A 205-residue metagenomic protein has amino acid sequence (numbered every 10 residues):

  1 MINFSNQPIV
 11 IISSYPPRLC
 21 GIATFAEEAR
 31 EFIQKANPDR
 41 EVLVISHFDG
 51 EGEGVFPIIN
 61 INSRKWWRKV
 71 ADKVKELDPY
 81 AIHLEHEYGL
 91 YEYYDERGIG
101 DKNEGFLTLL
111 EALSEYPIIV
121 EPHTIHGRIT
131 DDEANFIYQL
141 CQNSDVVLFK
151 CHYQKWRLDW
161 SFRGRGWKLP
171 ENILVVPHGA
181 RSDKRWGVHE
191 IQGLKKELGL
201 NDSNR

Functional and structural regions predicted by a protein language model:
M1-E51, V55-F56, L77, S114-Y116 (+1 more regions): N-terminal subdomain of nucleotide-sugar transferases
N6-I9, Y80-A81, N172, N201-R205: Charged active-site motifs of nucleotide-sugar-dependent glycosyltransferases
F32, Y153-Q154, I173-W186: Short beta-strand->alpha-helix junction loop in the catalytic core of nucleotide-activated group-transfer enzymes
P57-N60, A71-K102, I119-E121: Short N-terminal targeting/anchoring amphipathic segment
H86, T124, C151-Y153: Helix N-cap/beta->alpha junction signal
F106-A112, T130-V147: Membrane-proximal helix-turn-helix segments that form the acceptor-binding/catalytic region of lipid-linked
I119, N143-H152: A short beta-strand/loop micro-motif in the catalytic core of glycosyltransferases that engages the nucleotide-sugar
R185-L200: A short helix/loop element that forms part of the nucleotide-sugar donor recognition site in Leloir-type
